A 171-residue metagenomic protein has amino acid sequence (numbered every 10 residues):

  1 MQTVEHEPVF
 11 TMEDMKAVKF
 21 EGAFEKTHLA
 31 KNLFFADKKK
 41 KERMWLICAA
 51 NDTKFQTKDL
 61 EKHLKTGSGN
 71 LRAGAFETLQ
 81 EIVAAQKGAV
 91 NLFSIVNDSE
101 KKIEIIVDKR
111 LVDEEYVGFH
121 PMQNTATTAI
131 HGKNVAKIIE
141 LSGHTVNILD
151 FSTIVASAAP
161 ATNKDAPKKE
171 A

Functional and structural regions predicted by a protein language model:
M1-A171: Extended, low-hydrophobicity, polar/charged segments
